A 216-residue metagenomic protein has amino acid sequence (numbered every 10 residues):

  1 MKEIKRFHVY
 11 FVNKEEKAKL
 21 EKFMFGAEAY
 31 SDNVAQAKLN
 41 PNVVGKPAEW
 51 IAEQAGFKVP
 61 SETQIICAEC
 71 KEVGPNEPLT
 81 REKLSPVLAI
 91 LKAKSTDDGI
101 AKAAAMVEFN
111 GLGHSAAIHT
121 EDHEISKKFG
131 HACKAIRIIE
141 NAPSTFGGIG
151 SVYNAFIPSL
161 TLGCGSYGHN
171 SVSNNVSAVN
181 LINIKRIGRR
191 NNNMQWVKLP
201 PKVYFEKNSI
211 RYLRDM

Functional and structural regions predicted by a protein language model:
M1-G74: ALDH superfamily catalytic-core signature
K2, E53, D97-A101, H131 (+2 more regions): Replace "anionic and nucleotidyl ligands
A18-L20, V73, F146-G148, S209-L213: A short acidic, often aromatic-flanked loop/helix-cap motif at beta-alpha or helix-coil junctions that lines enzyme
I51, P86, E206: Residue-level signal for inorganic ion chemistry
F57-W196: Conserved C-terminal structural/oligomerization subdomain of aldehyde/semialdehyde dehydrogenase
Q195-M216: An N-terminal, well-structured beta->alpha segment
